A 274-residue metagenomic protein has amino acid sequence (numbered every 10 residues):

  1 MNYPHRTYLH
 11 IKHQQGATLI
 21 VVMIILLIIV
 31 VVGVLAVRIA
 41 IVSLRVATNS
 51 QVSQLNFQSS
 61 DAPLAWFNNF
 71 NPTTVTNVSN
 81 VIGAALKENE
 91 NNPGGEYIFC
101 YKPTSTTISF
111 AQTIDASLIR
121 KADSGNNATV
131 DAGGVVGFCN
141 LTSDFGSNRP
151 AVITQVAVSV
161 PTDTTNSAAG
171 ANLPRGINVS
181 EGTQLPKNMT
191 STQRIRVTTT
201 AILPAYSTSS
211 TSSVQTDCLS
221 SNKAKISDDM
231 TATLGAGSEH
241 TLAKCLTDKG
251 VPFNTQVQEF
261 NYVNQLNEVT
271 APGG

Functional and structural regions predicted by a protein language model:
Y3-H10, V21-S59: Aliphatic-rich helix starts adjacent to a transmembrane/signal segment
H13: Short, acidic, Ser/Thr-enriched surface-loop or helix-capping motifs
I29, F70, L203-A205: Short loop/turn segments at secondary-structure transitions that flank enzyme active sites
N56-V75: N-terminal alpha-helical signal peptides/signal-anchor transmembrane segments
F70-T106: Short, glycine/small-hydrophobic-rich surface segments
T107-G274: Intrinsically disordered, low-complexity regions enriched in Pro/Ser/Thr/Gly and acidic residues
